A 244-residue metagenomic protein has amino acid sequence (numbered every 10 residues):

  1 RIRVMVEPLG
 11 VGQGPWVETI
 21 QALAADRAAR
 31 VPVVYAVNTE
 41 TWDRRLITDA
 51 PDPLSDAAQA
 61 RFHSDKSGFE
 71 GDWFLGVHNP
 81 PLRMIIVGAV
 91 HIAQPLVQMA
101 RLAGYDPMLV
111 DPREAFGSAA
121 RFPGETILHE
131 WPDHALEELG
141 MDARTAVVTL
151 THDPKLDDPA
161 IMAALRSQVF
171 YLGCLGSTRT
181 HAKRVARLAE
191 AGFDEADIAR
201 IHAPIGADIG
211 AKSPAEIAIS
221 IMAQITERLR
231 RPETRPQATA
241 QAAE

Functional and structural regions predicted by a protein language model:
R1-L128, D142-T145, Q224-E244: Segments forming oxygen-rich coordination pockets for charged ligands
V90-H91, P154-K155, R179: Residue-level detector of alpha-helix initiation sites
M99-Y105, A163-R166, A189-E190: Short, solvent-exposed amphipathic alpha-helical segments in soluble enzyme and RNA/protein-processing domains
D111, T151, G176: Short beta-strand/turn micro-motifs composed of small residues that flank or help shape donor/cofactor-binding pockets
D133-A143: Short amphipathic alpha-helix with an adjacent loop that forms part of the alpha/beta core around
L156-V169: Rossmann-fold NAD(P) dinucleotide-binding segment
V169, C174-E244: Adenosine-phosphate binding glycine-rich loop
